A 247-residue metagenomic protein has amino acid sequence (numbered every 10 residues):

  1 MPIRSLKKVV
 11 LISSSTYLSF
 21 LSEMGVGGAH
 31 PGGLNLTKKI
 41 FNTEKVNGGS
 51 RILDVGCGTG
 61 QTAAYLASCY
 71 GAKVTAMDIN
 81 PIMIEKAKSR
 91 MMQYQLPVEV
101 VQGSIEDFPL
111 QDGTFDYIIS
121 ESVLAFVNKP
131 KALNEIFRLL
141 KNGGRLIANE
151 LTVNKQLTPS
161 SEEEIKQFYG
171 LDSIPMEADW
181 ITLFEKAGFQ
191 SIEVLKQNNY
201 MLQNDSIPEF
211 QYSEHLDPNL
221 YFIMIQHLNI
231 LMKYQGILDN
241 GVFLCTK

Functional and structural regions predicted by a protein language model:
H30-G48: Conserved alpha-helix/loop element of class I SAM-dependent methyltransferases that forms part of the SAM/SAH-binding
L53, T59-D107: Class I SAM-dependent methyltransferase SAM/SAH-binding core
E106-Y117: A short acidic, Gly/Pro-enriched loop at the edge of an enzyme's catalytic core that lines a small-molecule cofactor
Y117-K129: A short SAM/SAH-binding and catalytic strip from SAM-dependent methyltransferases
P130-R145: A short glycine-rich, Lys/Arg-flanked "PGG" loop and its adjoining helix->strand segment in the class I
L151-L171: Short, glycine-/aromatic-enriched active-site segment of Class I SAM-dependent methyltransferases
D172-A187: Short alpha-helix
E193-K247: Conserved Class I S-adenosyl-L-methionine
